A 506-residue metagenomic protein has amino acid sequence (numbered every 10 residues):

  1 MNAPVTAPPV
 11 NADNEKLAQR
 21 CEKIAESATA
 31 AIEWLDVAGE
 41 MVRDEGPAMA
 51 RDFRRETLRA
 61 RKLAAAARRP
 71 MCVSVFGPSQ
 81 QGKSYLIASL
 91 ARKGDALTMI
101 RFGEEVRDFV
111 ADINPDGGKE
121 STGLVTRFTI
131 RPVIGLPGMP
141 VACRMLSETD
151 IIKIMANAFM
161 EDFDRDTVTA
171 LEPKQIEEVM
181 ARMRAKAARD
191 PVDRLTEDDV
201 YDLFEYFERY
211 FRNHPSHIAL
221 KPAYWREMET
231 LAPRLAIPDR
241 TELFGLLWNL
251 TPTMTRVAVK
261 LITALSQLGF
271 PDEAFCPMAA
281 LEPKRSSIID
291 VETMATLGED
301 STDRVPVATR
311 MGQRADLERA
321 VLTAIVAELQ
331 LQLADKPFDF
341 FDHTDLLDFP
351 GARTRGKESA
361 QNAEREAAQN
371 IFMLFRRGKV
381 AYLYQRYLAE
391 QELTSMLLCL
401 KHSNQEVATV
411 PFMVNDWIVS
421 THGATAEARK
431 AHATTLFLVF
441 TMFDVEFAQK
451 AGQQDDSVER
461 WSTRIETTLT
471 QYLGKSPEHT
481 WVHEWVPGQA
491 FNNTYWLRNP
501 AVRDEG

Functional and structural regions predicted by a protein language model:
M1-S79, R92-K336, H343, G506: N-terminal low-complexity/disordered regulatory or targeting extensions
P70-S74, S89-I113, T129, D162 (+2 more regions): Conserved GTPase G-domain substructure that encodes guanine base recognition and part of the catalytic core, centered
G82-L86: Conserved glycine(s) of the Walker
K93-F102, D108-F109, R144-E148, F341-K379: Switch II (G3) loop of P-loop NTPases
V133, G351, N499-A501: Residues that form or immediately flank small-molecule/cofactor binding pockets and catalytic motifs
A315-D335, A367-Y387, D416-T421: A Trp-anchored, charged/polar loop motif used as the substrate-binding/catalytic surface of acyl/ester-handling
F338-D339, A431: Short hydrophobic "helix-edge" motifs at membrane interfaces and signal-peptide entry regions
L346, L397-L398: Structural motif
